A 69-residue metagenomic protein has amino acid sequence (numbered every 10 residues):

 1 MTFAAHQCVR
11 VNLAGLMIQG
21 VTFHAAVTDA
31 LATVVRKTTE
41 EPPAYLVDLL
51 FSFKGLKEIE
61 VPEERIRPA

Functional and structural regions predicted by a protein language model:
T2-A69: Basic/aromatic-rich interaction segments and small domains that mediate binding to polyanionic partners
